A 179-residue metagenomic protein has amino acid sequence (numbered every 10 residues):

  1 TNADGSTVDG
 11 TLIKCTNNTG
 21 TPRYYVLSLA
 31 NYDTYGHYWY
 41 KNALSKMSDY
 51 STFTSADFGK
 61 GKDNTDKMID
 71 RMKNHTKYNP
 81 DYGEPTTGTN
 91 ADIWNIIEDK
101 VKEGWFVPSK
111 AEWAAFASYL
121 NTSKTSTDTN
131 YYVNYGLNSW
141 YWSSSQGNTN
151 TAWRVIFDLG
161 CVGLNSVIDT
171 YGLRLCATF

Functional and structural regions predicted by a protein language model:
T1: Extended, Lys/Arg-enriched charged tracts that mediate electrostatic binding to polyanionic substrates
G5-F106, K110-Y119, N165, D169 (+1 more regions): Short aromatic-cysteine micro-motif
G104, K110-F179: C-terminal, surface-exposed recognition/capping segments
